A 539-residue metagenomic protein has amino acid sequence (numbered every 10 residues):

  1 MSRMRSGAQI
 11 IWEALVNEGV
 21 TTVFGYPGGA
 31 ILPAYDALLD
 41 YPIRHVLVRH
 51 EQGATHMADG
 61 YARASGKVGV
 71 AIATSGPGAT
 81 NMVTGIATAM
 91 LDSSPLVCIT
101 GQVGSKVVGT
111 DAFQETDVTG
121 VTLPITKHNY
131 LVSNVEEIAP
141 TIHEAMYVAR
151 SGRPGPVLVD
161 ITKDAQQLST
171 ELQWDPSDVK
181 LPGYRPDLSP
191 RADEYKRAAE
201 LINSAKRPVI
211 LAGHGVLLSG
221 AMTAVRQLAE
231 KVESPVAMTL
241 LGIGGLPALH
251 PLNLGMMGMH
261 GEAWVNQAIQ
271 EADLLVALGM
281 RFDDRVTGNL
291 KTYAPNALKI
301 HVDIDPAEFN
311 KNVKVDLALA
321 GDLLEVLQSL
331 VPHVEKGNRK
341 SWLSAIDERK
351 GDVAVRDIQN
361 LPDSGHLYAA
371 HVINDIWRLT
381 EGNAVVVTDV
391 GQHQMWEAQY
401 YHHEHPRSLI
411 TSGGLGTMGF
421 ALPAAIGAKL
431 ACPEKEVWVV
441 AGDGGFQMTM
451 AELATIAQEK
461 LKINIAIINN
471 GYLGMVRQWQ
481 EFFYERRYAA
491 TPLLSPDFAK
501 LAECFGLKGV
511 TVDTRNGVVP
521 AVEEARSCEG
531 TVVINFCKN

Functional and structural regions predicted by a protein language model:
S2, E136, K196, E200 (+4 more regions): Phosphate/pyrophosphate-binding active-site segments
I10-V20, Y61-G66, M90, V148-R153 (+6 more regions): Glycine-rich phosphate/diphosphate-binding loops that line cofactor/substrate pockets in enzymes
I11, V16, Y26-G29, A34-D36 (+2 more regions): Active-site diphosphate/adenylate-binding microenvironment
L32-S105, W264-V265, E271-L274, G279-D283 (+1 more regions): Thiamine diphosphate
R63, H214-I300, E404-K435, Q447-A451 (+3 more regions): Glycine-rich, anion-gripping cofactor-binding loops and their flanking helix/strand elements in enzyme active sites
I99, V107, F113-Q114, N310-N312 (+4 more regions): Thiamine diphosphate
T100-T141, G242-A345: Glycine-rich, acidic loop regions that bind phosphate or pyrophosphate groups
T116, E144, V148-S204, V355-Q359: Conformationally flexible catalytic loops at phosphate/diphosphate-handling active centers
